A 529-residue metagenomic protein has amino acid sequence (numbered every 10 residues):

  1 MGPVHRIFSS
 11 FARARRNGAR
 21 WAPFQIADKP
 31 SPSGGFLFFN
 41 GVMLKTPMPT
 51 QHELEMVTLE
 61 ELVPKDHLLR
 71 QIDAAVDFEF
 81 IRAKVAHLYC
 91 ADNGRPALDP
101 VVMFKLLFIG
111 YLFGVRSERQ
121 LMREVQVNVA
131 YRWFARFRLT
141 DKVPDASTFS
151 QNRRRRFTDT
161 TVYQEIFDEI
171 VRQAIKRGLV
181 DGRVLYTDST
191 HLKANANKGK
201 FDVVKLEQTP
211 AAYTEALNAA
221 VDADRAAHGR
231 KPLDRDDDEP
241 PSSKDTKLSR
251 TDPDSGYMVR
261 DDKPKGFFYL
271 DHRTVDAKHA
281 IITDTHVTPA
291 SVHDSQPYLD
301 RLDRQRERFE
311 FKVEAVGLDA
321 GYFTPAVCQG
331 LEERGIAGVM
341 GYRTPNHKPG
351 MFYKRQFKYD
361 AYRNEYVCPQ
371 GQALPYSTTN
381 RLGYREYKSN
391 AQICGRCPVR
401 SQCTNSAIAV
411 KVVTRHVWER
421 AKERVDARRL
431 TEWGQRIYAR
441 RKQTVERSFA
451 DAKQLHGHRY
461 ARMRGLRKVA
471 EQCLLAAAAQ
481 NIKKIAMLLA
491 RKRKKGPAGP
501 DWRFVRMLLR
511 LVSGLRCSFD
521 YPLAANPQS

Functional and structural regions predicted by a protein language model:
G2, G18, G34-G35, G41 (+1 more regions): Residue-identity detector for glycine
F8-F11, F24, F36-F39, F519: Aromatic (phenylalanine/tyrosine) cluster motif
F39-N40, K45-T46, G114-V127, F137-S529: Anion-binding and metal-coordination hotspots
G41-R70: Hydrophobic alpha-helical membrane-insertion signals
K65-F108, F113: Basic, short loop/linker segments at the boundary and entry of helix-turn-helix/winged-helix-like folds
